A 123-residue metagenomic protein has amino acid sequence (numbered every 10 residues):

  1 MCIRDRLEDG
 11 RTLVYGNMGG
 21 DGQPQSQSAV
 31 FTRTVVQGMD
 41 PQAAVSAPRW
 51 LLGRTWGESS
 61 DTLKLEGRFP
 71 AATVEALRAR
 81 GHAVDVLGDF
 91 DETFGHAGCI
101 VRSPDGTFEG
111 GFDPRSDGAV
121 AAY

Functional and structural regions predicted by a protein language model:
R4-F90: Proteins synthesized as precursors that undergo proteolytic processing into mature forms
L65-Y123: Cofactor-centric catalytic regions
